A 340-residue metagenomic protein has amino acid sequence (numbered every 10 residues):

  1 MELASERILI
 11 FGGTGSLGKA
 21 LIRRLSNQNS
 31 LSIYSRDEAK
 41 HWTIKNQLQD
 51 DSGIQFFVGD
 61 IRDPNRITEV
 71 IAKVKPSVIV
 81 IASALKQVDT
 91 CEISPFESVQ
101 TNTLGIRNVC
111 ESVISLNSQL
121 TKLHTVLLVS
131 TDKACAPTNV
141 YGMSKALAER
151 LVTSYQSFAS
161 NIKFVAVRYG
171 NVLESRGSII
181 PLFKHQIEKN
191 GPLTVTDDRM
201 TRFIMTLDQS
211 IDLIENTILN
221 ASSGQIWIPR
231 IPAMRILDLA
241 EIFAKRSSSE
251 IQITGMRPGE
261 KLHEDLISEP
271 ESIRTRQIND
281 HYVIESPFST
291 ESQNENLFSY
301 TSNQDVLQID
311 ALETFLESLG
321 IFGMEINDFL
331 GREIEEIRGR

Functional and structural regions predicted by a protein language model:
S5-E6, T125, R150-R340: Strand-loop microenvironment adjacent to phosphate/nucleotide-handling motifs in alpha/beta enzyme folds
R7-S26: N-terminal Rossmann NAD(P)H-binding glycine-rich loop of SDR-like oxidoreductase domains
N29-K40: Conserved glycine-rich Rossmann-like NAD(P)H-binding loop of the short-chain dehydrogenase/reductase
S35, F57-V58, Q100, D197 (+1 more regions): Conserved residues in the N-terminal Rossmann fold of short-chain dehydrogenase/reductase
D37, D132, P232: Residues in the short beta-alpha loop(s) of Rossmann-like NAD(P)-binding domains
L48-R62: Rossmann-fold cofactor-recognition segment
V58-V78: Conserved Rossmann-fold cofactor-binding substructure of NAD(P)-dependent oxidoreductases
K75-E149: Conserved Rossmann-fold NAD(P)-dependent oxidoreductase catalytic core, especially the SDR/UDP-sugar
